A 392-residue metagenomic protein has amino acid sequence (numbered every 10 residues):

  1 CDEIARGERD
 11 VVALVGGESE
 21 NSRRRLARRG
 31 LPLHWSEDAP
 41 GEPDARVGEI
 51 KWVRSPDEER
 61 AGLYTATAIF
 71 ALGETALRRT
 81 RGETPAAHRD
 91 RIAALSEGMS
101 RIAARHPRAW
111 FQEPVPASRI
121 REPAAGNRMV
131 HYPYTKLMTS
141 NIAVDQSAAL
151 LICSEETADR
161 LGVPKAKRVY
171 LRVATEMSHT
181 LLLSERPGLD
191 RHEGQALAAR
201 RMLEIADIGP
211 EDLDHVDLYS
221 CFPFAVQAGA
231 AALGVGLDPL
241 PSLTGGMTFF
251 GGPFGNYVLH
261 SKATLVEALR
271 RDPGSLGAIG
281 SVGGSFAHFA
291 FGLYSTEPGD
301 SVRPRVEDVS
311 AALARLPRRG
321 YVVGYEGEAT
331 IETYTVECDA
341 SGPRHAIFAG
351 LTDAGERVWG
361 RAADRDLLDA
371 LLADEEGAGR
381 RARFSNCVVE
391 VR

Functional and structural regions predicted by a protein language model:
C1-D2: Aromatic/His-enriched, Gly/Pro-containing loop or helix-boundary segments that lie immediately adjacent to catalytic
A5-V144, A148-L150, E155-T157, V163-F250 (+2 more regions): Conserved "HGTGT" condensation-loop signature of ketosynthase/thiolase-family condensing enzymes that catalyze
R9-D10, G274-G277: Nucleotide donor/acceptor-binding cores
F250, F254-V258, L269-R270, G274: A conserved active-site cap/scaffold subdomain adjacent to cofactor or substrate pockets
L276-I279, F291: Polyanion-binding and phosphate-handling cores
V282: Conserved anion/nucleotide-ligand pocket segment
A287: Gly/Pro-rich active-site capping loops and adjacent beta-alpha segments that organize cofactor/substrate pockets
